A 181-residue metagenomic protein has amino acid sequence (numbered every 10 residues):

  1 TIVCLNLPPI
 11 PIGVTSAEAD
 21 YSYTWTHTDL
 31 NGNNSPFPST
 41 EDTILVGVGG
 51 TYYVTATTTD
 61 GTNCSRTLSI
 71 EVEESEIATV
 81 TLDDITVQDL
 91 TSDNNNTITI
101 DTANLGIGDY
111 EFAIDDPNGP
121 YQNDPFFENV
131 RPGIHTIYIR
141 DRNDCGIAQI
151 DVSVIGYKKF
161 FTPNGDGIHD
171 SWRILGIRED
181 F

Functional and structural regions predicted by a protein language model:
T1, I77-I85, I155-Y157: Proline-enriched interdomain boundary motifs that mark the N-terminal boundary and often initiate the first structured
L5-A17, D93-N104, H169-G176: A short beta-strand segment in extracellular, disulfide-stabilized domains
S16-G32, L105-D116: Solvent-exposed loop segments of extracellular immunoglobulin-like
S22-Y23, G47-G61, G133-N143: Append "Rare intracellular matches occur via the same short Y/T/C beta-strand/loop motifs
P36-Y53, D124-T136: Solvent-exposed segments in extracellular or luminal domains encompassing
T59-T67, N118-Y121, D141-S153: Short, exposed coil/turn segments at beta-strand boundaries within extracellular/luminal domains
T79-N94, N164-G165: Pro/Thr/Ser/Gly-rich low-complexity, intrinsically disordered linker/stalk tracts
T81, R140-F181: Short loop/turn motifs at secondary-structure boundaries
